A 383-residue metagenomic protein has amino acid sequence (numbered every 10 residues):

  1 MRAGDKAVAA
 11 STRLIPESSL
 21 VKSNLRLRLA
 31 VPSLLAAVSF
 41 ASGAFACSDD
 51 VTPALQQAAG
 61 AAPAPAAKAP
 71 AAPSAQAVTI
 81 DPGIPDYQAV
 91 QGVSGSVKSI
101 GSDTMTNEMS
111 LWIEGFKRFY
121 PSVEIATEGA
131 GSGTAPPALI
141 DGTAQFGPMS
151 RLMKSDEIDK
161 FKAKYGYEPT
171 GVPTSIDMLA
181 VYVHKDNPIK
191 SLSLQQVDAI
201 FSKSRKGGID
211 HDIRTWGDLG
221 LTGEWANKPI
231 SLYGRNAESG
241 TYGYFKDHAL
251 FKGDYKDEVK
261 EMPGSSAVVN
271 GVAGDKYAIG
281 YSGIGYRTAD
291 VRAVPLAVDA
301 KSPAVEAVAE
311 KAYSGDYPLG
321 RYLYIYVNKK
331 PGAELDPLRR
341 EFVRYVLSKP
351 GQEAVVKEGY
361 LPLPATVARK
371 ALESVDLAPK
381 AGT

Functional and structural regions predicted by a protein language model:
R2-G4, K22-N24, C47-D49: N-terminal acidic, proline/glycine-rich, low-complexity intrinsically disordered segments
A3, A7, S39, M105: Extended interaction regions within the primary functional domain
A3-L20: Short, Lys/Arg-enriched N-terminal segments with co-localized hydrophobic residues within the first ~10-30 amino acids
A7, S23-L25, A69: N-terminal cationic leader/targeting segments used for protein routing and processing
S19-L34: Bacterial N-terminal signal peptides that target proteins for export
P32-G43: Bacterial N-terminal signal peptides
S48-T383: Flexible loop/hinge segments at secondary-structure junctions
